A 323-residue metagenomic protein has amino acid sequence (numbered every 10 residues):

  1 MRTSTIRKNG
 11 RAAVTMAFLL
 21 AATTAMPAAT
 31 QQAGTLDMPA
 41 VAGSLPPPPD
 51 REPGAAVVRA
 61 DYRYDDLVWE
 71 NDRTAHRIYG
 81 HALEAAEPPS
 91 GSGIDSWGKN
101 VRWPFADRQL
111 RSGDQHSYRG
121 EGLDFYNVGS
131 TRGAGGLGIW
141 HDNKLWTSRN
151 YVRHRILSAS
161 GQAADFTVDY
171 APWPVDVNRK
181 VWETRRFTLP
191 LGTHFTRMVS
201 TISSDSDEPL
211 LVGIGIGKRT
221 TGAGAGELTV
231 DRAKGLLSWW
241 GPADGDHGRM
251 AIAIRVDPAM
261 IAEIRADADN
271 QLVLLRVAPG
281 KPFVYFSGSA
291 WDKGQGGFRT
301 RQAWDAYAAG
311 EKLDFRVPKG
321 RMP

Functional and structural regions predicted by a protein language model:
R2-T15: Bacterial N-terminal signal peptides that target proteins for export
A13-T24: Bacterial N-terminal signal peptides
A25-Q31: Signal peptide processing junction and immediate N-terminal pro/mature segment of secreted/exported proteins
G34-T147: Solvent-exposed N-terminal domain segments of exported/luminal and surface proteins
A56, A253-P323: Beta-strand-rich recognition/accessory modules
K99-N100, T229-I261: A recognition module on extended beta-rich or small alphabeta surfaces enriched in W/G with H and D/E
Q115-P190: Extended, loop-rich substrate-binding clefts of extracytoplasmic carbohydrate-active enzymes
E183-R185, L189, F195-T229: Acidic (Asp/Glu-rich), glycine- and aromatic
